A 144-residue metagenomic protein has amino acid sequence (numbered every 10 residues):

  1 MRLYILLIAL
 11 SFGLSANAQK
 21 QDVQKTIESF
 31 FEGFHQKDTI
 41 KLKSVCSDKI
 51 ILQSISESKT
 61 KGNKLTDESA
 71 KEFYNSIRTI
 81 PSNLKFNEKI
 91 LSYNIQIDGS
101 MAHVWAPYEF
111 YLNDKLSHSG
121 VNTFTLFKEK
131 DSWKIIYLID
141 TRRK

Functional and structural regions predicted by a protein language model:
M1-D22: Bacterial Sec-dependent N-terminal signal peptides
S15-S44: Short, low-complexity N-terminal intrinsically disordered segments enriched in polar/charged residues
E28, E32, C46-T60: Short, solvent-exposed secondary-structure junction/capping segments
F30, L42, I50, V104 (+1 more regions): Hydrophobic pocket/interface hotspot
F34, D38, C46-I50, I77 (+1 more regions): Sec/Tat-exported extracytoplasmic proteins
C46, Y108-F110, I139: Short beta-strand segments enriched in hydrophobic/aromatic residues within well-folded beta-rich domains
D67-N113: Surface-exposed, charged secondary-structure patches
H103, S119-K144: Short beta-strand edge/turn micro-motifs at domain boundaries
